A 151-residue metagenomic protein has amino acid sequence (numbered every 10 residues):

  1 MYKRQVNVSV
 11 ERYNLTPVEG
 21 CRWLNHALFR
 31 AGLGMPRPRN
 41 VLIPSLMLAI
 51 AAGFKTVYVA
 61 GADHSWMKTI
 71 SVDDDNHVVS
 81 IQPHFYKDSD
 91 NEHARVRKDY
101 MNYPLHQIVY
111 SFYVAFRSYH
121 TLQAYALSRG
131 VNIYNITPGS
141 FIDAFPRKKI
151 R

Functional and structural regions predicted by a protein language model:
K3-R151: Metal-ion/cofactor- or nucleotide/acyl-coenzyme-handling active-site neighborhoods
